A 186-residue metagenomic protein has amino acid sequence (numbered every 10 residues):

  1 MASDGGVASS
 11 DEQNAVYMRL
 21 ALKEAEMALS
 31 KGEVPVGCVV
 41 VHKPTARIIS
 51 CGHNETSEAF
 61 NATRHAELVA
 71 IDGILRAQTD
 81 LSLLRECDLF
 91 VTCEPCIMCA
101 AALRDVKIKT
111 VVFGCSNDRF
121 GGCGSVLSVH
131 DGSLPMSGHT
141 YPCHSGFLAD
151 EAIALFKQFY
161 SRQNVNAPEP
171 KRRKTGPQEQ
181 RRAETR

Functional and structural regions predicted by a protein language model:
M1-A28, A101-R186: Zinc-dependent deaminase
V34-G37, C87: Short loop/turn microsegments at loop-to-beta-strand junctions
V36-P44: Short beta-strand scaffold segments in enzyme catalytic cores
R47-T56, P142: Short beta->alpha transition motifs characteristic of CBS
S50-C51, E67-L83: Glycine/small-residue-rich phosphate/adenosyl-binding loop
E58-V69: A short, polar/charged loop-to-alpha-helix boundary motif
A70, C96-C99, L103: Short cysteine clusters
L81-C93: Immediate flanking context of iron-sulfur cluster ligation sites
